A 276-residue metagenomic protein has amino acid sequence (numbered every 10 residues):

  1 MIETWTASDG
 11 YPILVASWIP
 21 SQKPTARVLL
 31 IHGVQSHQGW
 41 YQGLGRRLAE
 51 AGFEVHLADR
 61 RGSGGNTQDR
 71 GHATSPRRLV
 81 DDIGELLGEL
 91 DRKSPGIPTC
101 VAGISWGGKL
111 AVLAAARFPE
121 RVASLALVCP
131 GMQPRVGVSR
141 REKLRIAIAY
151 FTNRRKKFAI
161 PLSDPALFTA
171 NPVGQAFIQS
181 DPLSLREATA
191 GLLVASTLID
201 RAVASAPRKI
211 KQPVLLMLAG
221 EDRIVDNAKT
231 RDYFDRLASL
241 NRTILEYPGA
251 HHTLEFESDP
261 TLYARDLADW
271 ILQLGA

Functional and structural regions predicted by a protein language model:
M1-P20: N-terminal cap/lid segment of alpha/beta-hydrolase-fold proteins
Q35-H37, G64-S94: Catalytic nucleophile-loop/oxyanion-hole region of alpha/beta-hydrolase and closely related hydrolase-like folds
G45-Q68: Conserved alpha/beta-hydrolase
I104-T189: Alpha/beta-hydrolase-fold enzymes
I210, L216-L218, D222: Short beta-strand/loop motif that positions the catalytic acidic residue of the alpha/beta-hydrolase fold
Q212, D226-D235: Short alpha-helix in the alpha/beta-hydrolase fold that links the catalytic acid
E221-V225, T253: Acidic catalytic loop of the alpha/beta-hydrolase fold
T243-A276: Catalytic active-site module of serine/aspartate enzymes centered on a nucleophile-bearing elbow/loop
